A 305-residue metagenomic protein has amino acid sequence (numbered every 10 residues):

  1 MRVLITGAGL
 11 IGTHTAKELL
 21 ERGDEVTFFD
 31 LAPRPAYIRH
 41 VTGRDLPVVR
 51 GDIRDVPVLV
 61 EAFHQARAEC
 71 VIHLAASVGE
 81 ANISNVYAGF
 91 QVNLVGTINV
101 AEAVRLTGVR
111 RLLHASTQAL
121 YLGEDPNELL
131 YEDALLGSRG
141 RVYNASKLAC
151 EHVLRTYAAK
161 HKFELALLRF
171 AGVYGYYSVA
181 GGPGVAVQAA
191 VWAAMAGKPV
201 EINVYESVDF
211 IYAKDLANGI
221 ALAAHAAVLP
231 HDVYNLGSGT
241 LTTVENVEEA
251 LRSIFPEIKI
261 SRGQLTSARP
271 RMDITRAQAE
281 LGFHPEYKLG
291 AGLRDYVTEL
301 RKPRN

Functional and structural regions predicted by a protein language model:
V3-G7: Conserved N-terminal Rossmann-fold NAD(P)-binding element of oxidoreductases
G12-T13: N-terminal Rossmann-fold NAD(P) dinucleotide-binding loop
G43-D55: Rossmann-fold cofactor-recognition segment
I53-V92: NAD(P)H-binding glycine-rich loop region in Rossmannoid oxidoreductase-like domains and their noncatalytic homologs
I98-V142: Conserved Rossmann-fold NAD(P)-dependent oxidoreductase catalytic core, especially the SDR/UDP-sugar
S146-A149: Active-site helix of classical SDR
R155-V208, A213-A217, A221, L251-R252: NAD(P)-dependent short-chain dehydrogenase/reductase
K198, I202-N305: C-terminal substrate-binding subdomain of Rossmann-fold SDR/epimerase-dehydratase oxidoreductases
